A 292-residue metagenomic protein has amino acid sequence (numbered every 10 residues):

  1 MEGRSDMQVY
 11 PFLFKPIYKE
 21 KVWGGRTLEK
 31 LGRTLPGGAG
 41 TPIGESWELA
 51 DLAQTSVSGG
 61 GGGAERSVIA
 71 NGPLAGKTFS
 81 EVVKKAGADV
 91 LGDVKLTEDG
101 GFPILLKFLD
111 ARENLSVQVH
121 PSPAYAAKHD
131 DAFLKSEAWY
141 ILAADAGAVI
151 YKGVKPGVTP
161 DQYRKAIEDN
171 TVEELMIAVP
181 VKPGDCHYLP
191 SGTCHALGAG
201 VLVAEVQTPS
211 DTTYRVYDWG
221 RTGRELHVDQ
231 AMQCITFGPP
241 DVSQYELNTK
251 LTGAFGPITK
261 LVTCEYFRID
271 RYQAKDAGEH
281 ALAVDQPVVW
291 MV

Functional and structural regions predicted by a protein language model:
M1-V158, D218-Q244, I269: Transition-metal
L106-K107, L115, E137-Y140, A178-V179 (+3 more regions): His/acidic/aromatic-lined binding-pocket segments of jelly-roll/cupin-type domains and related regulatory beta-sandwich
V117, P180-A199, V206-T208, V292: Conserved metal-binding segment of the jelly-roll/cupin
A126-K128, C194-A199, A204-Q207, Y272 (+1 more regions): Short beta-strand His + acidic residue motifs that chelate non-heme Fe in jelly-roll/DSBH and cupin folds
E137-W139, A196-G220: A short hydrophobic beta-strand segment most commonly corresponding to one strand of the jelly-roll/cupin
I141-Y163, I258-L261, A274-A283: Short beta-strand/loop turn elements enriched in aromatics
V158-Y188: Active-site glycine-rich loop that binds ribose-phosphate moieties when present
Y214-P287: C-terminal amphipathic alpha-helical segment
